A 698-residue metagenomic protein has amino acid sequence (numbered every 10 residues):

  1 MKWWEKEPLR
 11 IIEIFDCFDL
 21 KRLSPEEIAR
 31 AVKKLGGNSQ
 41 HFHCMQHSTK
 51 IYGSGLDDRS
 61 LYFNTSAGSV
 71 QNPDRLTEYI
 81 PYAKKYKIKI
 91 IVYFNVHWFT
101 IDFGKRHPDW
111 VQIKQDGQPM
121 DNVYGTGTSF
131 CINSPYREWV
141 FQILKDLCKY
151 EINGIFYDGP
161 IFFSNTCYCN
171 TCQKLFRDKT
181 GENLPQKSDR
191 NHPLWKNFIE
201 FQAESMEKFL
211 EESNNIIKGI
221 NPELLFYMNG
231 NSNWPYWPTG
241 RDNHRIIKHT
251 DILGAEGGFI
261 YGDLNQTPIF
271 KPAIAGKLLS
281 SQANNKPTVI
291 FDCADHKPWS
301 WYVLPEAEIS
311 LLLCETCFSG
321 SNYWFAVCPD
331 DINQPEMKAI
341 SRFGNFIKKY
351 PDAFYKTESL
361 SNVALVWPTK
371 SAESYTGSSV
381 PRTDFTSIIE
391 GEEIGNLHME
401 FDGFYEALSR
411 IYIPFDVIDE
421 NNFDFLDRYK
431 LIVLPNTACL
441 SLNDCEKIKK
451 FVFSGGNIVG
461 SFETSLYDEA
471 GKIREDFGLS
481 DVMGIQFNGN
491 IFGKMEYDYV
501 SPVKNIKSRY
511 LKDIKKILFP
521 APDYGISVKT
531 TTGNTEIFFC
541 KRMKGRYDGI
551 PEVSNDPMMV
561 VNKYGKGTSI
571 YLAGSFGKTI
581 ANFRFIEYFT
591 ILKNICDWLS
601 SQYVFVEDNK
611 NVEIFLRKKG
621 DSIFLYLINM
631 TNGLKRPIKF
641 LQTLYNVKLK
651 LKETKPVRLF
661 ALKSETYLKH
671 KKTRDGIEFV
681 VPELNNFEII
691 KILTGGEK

Functional and structural regions predicted by a protein language model:
M1-D58, Y62-Y93, N215-G219, S359 (+3 more regions): Mature N-terminal, pre-catalytic/accessory segment of carbohydrate-active enzymes
K6-P8, W195, E200-S232, Y236-W237 (+1 more regions): Carbohydrate-binding surfaces of carbohydrate-active enzymes
E13-D16, C44-Q46, I90-V96, G159 (+5 more regions): A cross-domain feature marking catalytic cores of carbohydrate-active enzymes and several ubiquitous metabolic/repair
F18-K34, S134-L147, Y236-R245, P305-L313 (+1 more regions): Short, acidic/polar
S24-I51, Y150, I252-L253, L313-S319 (+1 more regions): Catalytic domains of carbohydrate-active enzymes, especially glycoside hydrolases
K33-E78, W98-Y124, S164-F176, W237-I246 (+3 more regions): Aromatic-lined carbohydrate-binding/catalytic grooves of carbohydrate-active enzymes
V92, V96-Y150, C172, F176 (+3 more regions): Active-site-adjacent "subsite" loops/lids of carbohydrate-active enzymes
T128-F163, I216, F346-K349, A353: An active-site-proximal structural segment forming one wall of the substrate-binding cleft that immediately precedes
